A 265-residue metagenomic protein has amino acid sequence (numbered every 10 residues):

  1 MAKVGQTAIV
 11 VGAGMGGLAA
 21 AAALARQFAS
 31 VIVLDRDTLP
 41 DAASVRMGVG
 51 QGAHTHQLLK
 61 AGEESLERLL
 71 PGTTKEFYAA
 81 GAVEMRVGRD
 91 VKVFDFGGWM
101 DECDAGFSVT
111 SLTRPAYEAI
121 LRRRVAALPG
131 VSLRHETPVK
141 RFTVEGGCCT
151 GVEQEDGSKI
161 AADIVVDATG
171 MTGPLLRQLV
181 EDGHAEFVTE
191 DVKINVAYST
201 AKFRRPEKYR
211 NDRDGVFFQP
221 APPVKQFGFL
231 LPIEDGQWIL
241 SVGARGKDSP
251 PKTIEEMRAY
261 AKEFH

Functional and structural regions predicted by a protein language model:
K3-T38: N-terminal Rossmann-like FAD-binding beta1-loop-alpha1 element of flavoenzymes
V4, E155-I164, A168: Core beta-strand elements of the Rossmann-like FAD/NAD(P) dinucleotide-binding domain in flavoenzyme oxidoreductases
A23, Q27, A43-K92: N-terminal FAD cofactor-binding segment of flavoenzymes
Q57-L58, D104-R123, A168, P174 (+2 more regions): Short beta-strand to alpha-helix junction loop
V125-K140: A conserved beta-strand/loop element that lines the FAD pocket in flavoprotein oxidoreductases
K140-A161: Conserved beta-strand-loop-beta-strand element in the redox core of flavoprotein oxidoreductases
G173-R213: Central beta-strand plus flanking loop segment that forms part of the substrate or channel wall within the catalytic
P222-H265: Conserved FAD/dinucleotide-binding core of flavoprotein oxidoreductases
